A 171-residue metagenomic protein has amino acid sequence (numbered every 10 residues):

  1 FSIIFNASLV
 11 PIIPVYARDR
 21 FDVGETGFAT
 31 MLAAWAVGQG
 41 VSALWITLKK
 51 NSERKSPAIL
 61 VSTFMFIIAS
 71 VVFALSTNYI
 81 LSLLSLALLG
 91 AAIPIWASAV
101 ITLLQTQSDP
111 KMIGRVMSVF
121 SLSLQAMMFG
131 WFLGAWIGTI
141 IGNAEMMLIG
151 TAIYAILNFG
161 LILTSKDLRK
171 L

Functional and structural regions predicted by a protein language model:
I3-I4, V10-L171: C-terminal transmembrane bundle of multi-pass solute transporters/carriers
